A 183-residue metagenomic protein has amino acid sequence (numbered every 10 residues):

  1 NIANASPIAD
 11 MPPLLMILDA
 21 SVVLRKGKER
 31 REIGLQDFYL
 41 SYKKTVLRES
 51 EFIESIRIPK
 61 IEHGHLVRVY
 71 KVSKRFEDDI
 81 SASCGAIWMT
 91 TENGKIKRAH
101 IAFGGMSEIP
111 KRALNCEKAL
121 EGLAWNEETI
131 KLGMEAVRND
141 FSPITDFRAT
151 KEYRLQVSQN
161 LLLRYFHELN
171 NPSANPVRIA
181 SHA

Functional and structural regions predicted by a protein language model:
N1-A183: C-terminal structural segment of proteins
